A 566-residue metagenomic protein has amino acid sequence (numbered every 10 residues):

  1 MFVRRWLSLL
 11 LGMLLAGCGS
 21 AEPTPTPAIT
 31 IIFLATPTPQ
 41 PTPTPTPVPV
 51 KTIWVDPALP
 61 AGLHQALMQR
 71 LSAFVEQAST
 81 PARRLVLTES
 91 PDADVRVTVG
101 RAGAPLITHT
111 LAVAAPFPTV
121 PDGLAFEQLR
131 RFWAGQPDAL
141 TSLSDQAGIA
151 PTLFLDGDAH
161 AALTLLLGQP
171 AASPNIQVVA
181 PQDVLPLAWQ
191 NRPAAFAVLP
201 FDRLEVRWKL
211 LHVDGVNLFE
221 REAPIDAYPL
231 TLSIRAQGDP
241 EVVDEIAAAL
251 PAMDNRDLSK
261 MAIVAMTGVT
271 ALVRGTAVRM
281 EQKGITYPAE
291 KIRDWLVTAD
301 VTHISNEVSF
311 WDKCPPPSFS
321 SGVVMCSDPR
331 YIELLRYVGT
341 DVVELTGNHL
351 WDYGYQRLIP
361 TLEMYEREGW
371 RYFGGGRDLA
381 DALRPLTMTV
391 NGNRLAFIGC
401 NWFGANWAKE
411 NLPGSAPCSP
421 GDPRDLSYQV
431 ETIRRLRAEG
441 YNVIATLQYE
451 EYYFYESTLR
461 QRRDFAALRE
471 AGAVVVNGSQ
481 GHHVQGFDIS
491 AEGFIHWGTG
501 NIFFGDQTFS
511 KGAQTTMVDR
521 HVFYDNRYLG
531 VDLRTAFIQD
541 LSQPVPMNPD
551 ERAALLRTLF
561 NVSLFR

Functional and structural regions predicted by a protein language model:
M1-L7: Bacterial N-terminal signal peptides that target proteins for export
L10-M13, G17-V50, N561, F565-R566: Ser/Thr-rich, Proline-interspersed low-complexity disordered segments
P47-D254: Flexible loop/hinge segments at secondary-structure junctions
A247-R566: Acidic, metal/ion-coordinating pockets
